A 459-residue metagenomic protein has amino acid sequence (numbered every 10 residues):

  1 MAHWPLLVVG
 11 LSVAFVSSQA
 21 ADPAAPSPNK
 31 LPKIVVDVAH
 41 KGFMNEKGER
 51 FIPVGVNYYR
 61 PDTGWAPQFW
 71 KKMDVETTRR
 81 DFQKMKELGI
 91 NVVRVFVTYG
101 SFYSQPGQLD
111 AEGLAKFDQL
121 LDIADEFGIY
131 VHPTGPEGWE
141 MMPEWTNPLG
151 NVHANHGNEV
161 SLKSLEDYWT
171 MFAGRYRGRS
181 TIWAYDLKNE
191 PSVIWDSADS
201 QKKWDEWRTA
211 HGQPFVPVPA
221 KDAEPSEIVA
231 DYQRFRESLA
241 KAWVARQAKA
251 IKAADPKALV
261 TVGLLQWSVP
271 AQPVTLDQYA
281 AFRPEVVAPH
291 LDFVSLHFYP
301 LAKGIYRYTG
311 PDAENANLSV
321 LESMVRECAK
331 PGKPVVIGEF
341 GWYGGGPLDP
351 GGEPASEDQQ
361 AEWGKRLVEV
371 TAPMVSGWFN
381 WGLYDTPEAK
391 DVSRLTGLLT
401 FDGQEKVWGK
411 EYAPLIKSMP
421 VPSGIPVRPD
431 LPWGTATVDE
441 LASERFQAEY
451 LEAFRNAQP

Functional and structural regions predicted by a protein language model:
M1-A2: N-terminal secretory signal peptides that target proteins for export/translocation
P5-F15: Bacterial N-terminal signal peptides
S18-P23: Boundary at the C-terminal end of the N-terminal hydrophobic targeting segment
P28-L291, K330-P331, G344-P347, E353-A355 (+4 more regions): Active-site mouth of glycoside hydrolases
I34, L165, D205, C328 (+1 more regions): Aromatic-rich peripheral "rim/lid" segments of glycoside hydrolase catalytic domains that contact and position glycan
Y185, N189, L296, G338-E339: Active-site flanking residues adjacent to catalytic metal/cofactor-binding acidic residues
G263, V336-E339: Active-site neighborhood of phospho(di)ester-bond hydrolases with catalytic His/Asp-centered motifs
A302-S323: Substrate-binding surface in catalytic domains of secreted glycosidases
